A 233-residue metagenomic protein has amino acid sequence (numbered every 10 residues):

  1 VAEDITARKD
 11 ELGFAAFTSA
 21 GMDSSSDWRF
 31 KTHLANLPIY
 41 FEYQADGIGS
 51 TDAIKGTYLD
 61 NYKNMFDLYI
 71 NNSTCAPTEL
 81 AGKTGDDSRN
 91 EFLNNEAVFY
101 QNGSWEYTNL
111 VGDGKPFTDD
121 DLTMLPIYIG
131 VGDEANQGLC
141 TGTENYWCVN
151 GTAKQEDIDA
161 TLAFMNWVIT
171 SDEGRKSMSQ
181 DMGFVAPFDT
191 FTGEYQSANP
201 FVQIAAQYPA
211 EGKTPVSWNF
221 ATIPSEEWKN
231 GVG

Functional and structural regions predicted by a protein language model:
A2-I5, S88-F92, E106, T161 (+2 more regions): Short, hydrophobic alpha-helical packing/hinge segments within bilobed ligand-binding/sensory domains
A2-T51, A97: Extracytoplasmic/periplasmic solute-binding protein
I48-G82: Glycine-centered hinge/linker elements that transmit conformational signals in sensory and ligand-binding systems
T74, D113-D181: Extracytoplasmic/periplasmic substrate-recognition and gating elements
E79-N94: Short helix-initiation/N-cap motifs at beta->coil->alpha
G85, N102-Y107, T143-N145: Beta->alpha turn/N-cap motifs
V98-N102, T123: Paired acidic/hydrophobic, glycine-rich loop segments that form the ligand-binding mouth/hinge of periplasmic-binding
T141, T190, Q203-G233: C-terminal capping/gating helix-and-loop segments adjacent to ligand/active sites or protein-protein/ligand interfaces
